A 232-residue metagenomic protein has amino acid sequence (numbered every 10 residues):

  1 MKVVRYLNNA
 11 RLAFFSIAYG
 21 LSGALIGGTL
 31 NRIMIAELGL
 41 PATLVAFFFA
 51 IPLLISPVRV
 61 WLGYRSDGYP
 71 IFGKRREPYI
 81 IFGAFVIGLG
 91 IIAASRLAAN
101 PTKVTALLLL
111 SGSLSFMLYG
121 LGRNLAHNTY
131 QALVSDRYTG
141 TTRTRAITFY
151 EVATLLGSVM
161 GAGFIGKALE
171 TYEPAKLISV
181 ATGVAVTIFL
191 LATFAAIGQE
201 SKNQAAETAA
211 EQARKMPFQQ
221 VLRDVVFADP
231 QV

Functional and structural regions predicted by a protein language model:
M1-S56, V232: Helix-loop boundary and gating motifs at the non-cytosolic
M1-Y6, N203-V232: Juxtamembrane intracellular "pre-TM" segments in multi-pass secondary transporters
I17, G90-L97, P101-A126: Hydrophobic core of transmembrane alpha-helices in multi-pass small-molecule transporters, especially MFS/SLC-type
V45-Y69, L89-G90: Central cavity-lining transmembrane alpha-helices of secondary-active solute carriers, predominantly the Major
I55-R59, T144-L169: Glycine-rich segments within core transmembrane alpha-helices of 12-TM secondary carriers
G68, S95, A99-P101, S158-V180: Transmembrane alpha-helix termini and helix-breaking/packing motifs in multi-pass membrane transporters
G68-V86: Cytoplasmic membrane-interface "Motif A"-like loop-to-helix N-cap segments of 12-TM Major Facilitator Superfamily
F82, K176-A195: Symmetry-related core transmembrane helices of the 12-TM Major Facilitator Superfamily/SLC fold
